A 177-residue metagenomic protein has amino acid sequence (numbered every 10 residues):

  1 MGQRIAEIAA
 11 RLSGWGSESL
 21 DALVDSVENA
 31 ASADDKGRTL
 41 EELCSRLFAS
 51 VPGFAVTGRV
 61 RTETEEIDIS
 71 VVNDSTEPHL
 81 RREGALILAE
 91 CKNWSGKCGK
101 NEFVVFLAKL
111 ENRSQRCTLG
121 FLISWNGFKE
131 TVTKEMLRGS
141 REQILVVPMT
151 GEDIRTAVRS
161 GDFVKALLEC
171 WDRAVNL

Functional and structural regions predicted by a protein language model:
M1-L177: Mixed-charge (Asp/Glu-Lys/Arg
